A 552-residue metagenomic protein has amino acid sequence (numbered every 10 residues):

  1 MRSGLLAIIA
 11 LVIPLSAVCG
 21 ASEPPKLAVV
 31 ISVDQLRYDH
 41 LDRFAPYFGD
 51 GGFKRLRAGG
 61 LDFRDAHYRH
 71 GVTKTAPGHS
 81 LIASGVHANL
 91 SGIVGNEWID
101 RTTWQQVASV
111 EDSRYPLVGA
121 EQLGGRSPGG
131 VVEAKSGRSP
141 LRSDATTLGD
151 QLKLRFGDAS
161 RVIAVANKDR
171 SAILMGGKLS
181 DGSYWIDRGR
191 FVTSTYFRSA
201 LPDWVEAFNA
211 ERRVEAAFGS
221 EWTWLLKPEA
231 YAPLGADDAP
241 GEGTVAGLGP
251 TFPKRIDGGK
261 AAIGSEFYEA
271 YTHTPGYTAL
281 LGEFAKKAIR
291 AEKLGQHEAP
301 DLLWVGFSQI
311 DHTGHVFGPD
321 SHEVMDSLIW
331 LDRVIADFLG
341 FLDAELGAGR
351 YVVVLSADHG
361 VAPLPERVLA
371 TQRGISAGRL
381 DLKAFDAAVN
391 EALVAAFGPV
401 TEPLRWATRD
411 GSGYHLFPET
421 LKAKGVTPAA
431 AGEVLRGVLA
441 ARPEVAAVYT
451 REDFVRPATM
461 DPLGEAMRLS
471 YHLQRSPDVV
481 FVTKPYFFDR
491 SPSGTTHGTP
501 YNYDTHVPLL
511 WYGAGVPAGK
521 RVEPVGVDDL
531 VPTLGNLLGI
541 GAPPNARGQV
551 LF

Functional and structural regions predicted by a protein language model:
P25-R37, R55-L56, I82, L152 (+7 more regions): Beta-strand elements within well-structured catalytic alpha/beta cores of enzymes that handle phosphate/sulfate esters
V33, D65, V72-K74, N96-G137 (+9 more regions): Secreted, luminal/periplasmic, and some membrane-associated catalytic domains that remodel anionic oxygen-ester
H40, Y271-H297, I310-Y351, G432-V438: A long, amphipathic alpha-helix that forms part of the scaffold/cap immediately adjacent to metal-dependent active
L41-G92, R161-V165: Short, structured active-site-proximal loop/turn typified by the sulfatase FGly-forming signature C/S-X-P-X-R
K54, A145-L154, G411-Y449, G513-G515 (+1 more regions): Non-catalytic, well-ordered alpha-helical segments in soluble enzyme domains
L154-R155, A159-A166, A172-I173, G241 (+2 more regions): Active-site regions of oxyanion-processing enzymes, predominantly non-cytosolic
I173-D181, I256-H273, Q296-L331, V368-L369: Active-site His/acidic residue clusters
E215-K287, L294: Long, low-complexity, polar/charged, intrinsically disordered or flexibly structured peripheral segments
